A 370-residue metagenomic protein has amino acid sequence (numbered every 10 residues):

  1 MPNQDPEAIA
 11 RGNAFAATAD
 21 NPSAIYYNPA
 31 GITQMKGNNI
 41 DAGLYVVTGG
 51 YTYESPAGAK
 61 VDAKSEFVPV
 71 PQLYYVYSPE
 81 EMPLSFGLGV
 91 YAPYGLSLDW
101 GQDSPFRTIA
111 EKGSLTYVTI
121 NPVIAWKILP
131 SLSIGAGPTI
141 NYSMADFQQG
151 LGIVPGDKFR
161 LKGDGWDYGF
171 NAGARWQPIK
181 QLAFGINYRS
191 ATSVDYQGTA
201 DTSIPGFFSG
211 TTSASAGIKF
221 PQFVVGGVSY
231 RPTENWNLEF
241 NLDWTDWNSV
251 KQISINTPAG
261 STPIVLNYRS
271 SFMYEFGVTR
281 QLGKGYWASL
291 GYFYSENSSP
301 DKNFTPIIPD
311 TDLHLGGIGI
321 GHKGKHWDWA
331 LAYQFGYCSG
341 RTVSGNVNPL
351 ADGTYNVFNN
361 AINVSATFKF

Functional and structural regions predicted by a protein language model:
M1-F15, T33-G50: Transmembrane beta-strand segments of Gram-negative outer membrane beta-barrel proteins
M1-I9, E54-V61, F67-F370: Outer-membrane beta-barrel porins/channels
R11, A17-D20, I120: Short hydrophobic "helix-edge" motifs at membrane interfaces and signal-peptide entry regions
A16-D20, I25-N38, Y75-E81: Outer-membrane beta-barrel pore proteins
